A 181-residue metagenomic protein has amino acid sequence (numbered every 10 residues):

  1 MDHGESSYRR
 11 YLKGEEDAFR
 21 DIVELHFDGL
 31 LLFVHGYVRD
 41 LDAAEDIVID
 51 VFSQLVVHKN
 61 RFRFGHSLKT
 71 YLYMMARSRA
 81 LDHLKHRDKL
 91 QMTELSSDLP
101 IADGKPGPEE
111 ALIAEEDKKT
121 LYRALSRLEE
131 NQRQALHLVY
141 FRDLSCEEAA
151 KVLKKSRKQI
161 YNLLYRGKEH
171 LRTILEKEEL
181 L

Functional and structural regions predicted by a protein language model:
M1, K89-A114: Internal acidic/polar
M1-G29, G36, S126, T173 (+1 more regions): N-terminal module of bacterial RNA polymerase sigma factors
L12-K13, R39, I49-S67: Sigma70-family region 2
L25-D28, G36-Y37, H137-L144, L164: Short helix-capping/turn signature of helix-turn-helix
L32, D46-S53, H66-S78: Structural recognition of an alpha-helix C-terminal capping motif at a helix-to-coil junction
V51, M75, L136, E148-A150 (+1 more regions): Hydrophobic positions on the alpha-helical face of helix-turn-helix-like DNA-binding modules
V57-F64, M74-E94, A114: Arg/Lys-rich amphipathic alpha helix in sigma70-family domain 2
L81, T120, Q132, F141 (+1 more regions): DNA-recognition helix of helix-turn-helix
